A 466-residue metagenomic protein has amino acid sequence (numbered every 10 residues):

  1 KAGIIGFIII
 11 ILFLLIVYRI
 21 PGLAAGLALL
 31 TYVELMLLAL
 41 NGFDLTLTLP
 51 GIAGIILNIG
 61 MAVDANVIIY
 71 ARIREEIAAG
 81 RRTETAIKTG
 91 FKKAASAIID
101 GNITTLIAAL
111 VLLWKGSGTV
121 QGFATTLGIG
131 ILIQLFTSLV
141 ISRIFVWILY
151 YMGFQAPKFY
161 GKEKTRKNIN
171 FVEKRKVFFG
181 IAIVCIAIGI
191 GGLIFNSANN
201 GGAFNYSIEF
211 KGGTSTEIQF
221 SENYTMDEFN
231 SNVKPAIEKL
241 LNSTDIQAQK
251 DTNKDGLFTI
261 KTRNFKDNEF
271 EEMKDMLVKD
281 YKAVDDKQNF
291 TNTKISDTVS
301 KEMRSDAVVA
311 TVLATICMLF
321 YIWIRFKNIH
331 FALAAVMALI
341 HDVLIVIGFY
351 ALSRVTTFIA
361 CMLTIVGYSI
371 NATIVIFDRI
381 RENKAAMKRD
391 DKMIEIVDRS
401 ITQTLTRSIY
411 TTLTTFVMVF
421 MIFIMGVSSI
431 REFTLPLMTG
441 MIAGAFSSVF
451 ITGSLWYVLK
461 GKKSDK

Functional and structural regions predicted by a protein language model:
K1-K466: A structural signal for conserved, well-ordered secondary-structure elements that form binding/interaction cores
